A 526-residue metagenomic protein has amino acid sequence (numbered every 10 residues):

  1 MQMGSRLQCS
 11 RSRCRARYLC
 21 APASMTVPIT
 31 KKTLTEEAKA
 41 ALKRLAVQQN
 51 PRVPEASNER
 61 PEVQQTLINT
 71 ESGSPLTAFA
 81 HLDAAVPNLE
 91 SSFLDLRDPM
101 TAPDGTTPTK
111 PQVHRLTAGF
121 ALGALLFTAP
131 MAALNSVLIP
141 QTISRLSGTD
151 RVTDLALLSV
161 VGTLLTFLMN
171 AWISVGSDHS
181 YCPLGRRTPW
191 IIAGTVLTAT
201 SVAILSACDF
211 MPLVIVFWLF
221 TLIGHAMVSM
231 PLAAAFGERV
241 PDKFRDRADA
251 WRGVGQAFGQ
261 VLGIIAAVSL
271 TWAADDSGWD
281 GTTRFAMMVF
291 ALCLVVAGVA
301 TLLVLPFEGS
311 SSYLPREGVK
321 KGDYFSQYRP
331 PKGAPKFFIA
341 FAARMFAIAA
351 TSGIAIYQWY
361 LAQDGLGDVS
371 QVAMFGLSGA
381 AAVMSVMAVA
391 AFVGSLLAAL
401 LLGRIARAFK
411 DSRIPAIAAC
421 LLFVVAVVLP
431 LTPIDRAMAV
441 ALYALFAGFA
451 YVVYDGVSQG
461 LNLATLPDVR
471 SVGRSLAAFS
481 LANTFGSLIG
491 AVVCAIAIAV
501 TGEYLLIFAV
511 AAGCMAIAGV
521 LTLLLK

Functional and structural regions predicted by a protein language model:
T35-T163, I339-A343, A347-V372: Helix-loop boundary and gating motifs at the non-cytosolic
I139, M227-V240, V453-P467: Intracellular juxtamembrane helix-capping segments at the cytosolic ends of symmetry-related transmembrane helices
T166, D249-V268, S480-A491: Glycine-rich segments within core transmembrane alpha-helices of 12-TM secondary carriers
N170-L184, L397-D411: Helix-to-loop junctions at the C-terminal end of transmembrane segments in multipass secondary transporters
R186, T271-L292, I496-M515: A membrane-interface helix-boundary motif in multi-pass transporters
I192-D209, L421-D435: C-terminal ends and interior cores of transmembrane alpha-helices in multi-pass membrane transporters/permeases
S206, A297-P306, A509-K526: Multi-pass alpha-helical transporter architecture, strongest for 12-TM Major Facilitator/SLC carriers used
R470-V500: A late C-terminal transmembrane helix in Major Facilitator Superfamily
